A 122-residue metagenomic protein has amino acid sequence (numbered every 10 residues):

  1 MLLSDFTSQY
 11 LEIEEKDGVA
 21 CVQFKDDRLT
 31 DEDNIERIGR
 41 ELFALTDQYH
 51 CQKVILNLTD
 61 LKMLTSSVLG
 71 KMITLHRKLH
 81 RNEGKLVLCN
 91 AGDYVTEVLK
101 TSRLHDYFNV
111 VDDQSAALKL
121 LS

Functional and structural regions predicted by a protein language model:
M1-T7: Short, solvent-exposed secondary-structure boundary motifs
T7-R40, L58: STAS-typified acidic loop motif
V19, K53-I55, S66-L69, T74-S115: Amphipathic, Lys/Arg-enriched alpha-helical "gate/interface" segment within cytosolic domains that mediates
K25, E41-V68: Short, glycine-/small-residue-enriched flexible loop/hinge segments at domain edges that mediate gating
T46-H50, R77-H80, S122: Residue-level signal for alpha-helix termini/capping positions
